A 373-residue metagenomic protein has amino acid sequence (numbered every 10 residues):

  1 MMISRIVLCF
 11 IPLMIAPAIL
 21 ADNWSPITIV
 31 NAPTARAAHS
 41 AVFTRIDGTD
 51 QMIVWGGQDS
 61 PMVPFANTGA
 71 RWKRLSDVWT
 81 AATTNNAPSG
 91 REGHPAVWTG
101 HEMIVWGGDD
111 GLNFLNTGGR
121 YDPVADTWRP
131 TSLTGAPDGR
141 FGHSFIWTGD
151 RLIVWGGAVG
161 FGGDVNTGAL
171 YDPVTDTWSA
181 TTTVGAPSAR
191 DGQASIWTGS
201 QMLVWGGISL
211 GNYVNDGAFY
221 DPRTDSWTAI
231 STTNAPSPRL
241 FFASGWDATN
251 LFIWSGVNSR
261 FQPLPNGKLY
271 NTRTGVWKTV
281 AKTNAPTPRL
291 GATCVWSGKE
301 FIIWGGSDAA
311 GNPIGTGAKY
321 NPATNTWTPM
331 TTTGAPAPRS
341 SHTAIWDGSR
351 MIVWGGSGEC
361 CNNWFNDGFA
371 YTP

Functional and structural regions predicted by a protein language model:
M1-L8: Bacterial N-terminal signal peptides that target proteins for export
L8-C9, V184: Hydrophobic transmembrane signal anchors and adjacent membrane-proximal interface regions, especially in viral
I11-L13: Cleavable N-terminal signal peptides of Sec/SRP-targeted secreted and luminal proteins
I19-P373: Kelch-like beta-propeller repeat domains
